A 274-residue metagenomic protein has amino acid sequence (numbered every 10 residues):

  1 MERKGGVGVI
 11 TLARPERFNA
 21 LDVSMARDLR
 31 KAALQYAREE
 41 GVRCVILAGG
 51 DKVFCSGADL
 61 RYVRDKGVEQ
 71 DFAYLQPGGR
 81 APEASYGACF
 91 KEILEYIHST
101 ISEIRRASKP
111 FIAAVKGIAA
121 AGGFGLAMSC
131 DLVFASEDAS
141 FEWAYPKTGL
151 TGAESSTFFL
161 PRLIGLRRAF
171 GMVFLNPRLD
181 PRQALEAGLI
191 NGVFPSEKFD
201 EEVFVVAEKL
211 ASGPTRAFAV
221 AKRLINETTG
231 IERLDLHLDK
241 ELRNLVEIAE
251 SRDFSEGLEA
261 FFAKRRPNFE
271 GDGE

Functional and structural regions predicted by a protein language model:
M1-G50: Conserved CoA-thioester-binding segment of acyl-CoA-metabolizing enzymes
I10, R14, D28-L29, L47 (+7 more regions): Terminal peptide-recognition signature
M25-D28, I93-Y96, F199, E241: Hydrophobic alpha-helical membrane-association signature
G49-T100, G149, E232: Glycine- (often His-adjacent) and acidic-residue-rich active-site loop that binds/positions the CoA thioester
S102-F218, V246, E250-S251, S255-E259 (+2 more regions): Crotonase-fold acyl-CoA enzyme core
